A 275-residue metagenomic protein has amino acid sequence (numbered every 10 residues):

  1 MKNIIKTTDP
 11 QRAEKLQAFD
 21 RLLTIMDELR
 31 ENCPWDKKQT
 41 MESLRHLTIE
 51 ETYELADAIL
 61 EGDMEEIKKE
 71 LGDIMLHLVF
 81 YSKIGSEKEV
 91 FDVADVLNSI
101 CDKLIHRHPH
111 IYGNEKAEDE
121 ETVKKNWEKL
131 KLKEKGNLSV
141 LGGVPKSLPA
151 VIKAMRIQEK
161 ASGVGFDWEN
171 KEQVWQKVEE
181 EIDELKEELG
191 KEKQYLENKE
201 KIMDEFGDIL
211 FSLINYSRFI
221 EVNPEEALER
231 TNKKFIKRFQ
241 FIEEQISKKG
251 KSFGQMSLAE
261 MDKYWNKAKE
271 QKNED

Functional and structural regions predicted by a protein language model:
M1-E70, L76-F206, L210-D275: Flexible "arm" and connector segments at domain edges
